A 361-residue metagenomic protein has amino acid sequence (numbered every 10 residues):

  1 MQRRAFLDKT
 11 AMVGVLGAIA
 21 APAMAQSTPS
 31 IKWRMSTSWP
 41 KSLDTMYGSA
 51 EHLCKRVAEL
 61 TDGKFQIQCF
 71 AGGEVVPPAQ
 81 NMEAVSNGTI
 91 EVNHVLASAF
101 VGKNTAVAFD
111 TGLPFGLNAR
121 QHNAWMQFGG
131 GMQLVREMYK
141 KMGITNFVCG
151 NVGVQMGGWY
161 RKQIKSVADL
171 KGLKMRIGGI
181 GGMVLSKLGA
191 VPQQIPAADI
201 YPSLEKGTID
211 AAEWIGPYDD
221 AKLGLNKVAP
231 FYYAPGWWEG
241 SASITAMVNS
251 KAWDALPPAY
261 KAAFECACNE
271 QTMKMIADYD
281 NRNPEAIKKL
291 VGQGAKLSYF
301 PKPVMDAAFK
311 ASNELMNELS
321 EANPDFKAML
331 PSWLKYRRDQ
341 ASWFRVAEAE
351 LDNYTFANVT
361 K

Functional and structural regions predicted by a protein language model:
Q2-I19, M24-H122, G130-K361: N-terminal secretory/targeting leader peptides
